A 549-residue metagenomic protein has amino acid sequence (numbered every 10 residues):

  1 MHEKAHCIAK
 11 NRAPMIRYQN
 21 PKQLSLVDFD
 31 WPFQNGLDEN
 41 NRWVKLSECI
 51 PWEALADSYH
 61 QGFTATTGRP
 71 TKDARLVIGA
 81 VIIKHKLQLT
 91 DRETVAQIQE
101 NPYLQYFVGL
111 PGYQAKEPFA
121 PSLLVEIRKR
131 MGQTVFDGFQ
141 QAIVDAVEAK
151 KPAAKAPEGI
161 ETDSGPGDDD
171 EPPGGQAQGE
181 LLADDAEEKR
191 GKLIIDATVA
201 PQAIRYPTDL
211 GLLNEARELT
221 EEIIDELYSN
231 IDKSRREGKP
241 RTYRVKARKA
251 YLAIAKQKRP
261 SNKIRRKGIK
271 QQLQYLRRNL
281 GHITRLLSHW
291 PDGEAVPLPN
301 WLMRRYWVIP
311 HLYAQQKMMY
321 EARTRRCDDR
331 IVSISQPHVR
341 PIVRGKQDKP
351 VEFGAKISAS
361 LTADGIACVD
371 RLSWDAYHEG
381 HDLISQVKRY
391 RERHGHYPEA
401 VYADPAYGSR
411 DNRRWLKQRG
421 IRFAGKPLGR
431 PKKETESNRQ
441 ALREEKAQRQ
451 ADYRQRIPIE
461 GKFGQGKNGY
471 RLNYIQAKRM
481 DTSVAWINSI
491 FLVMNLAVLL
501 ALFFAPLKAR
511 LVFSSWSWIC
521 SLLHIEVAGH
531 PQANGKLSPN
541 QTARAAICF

Functional and structural regions predicted by a protein language model:
M1-W52, P166-G174, A501-F549: Charged, often Cys/His-bearing segments associated with DNA-binding zinc-finger transcription factors
L37-I82, K86: Basic, short loop/linker segments at the boundary and entry of helix-turn-helix/winged-helix-like folds
N41, I78-A80, T94, I98 (+10 more regions): Short, conserved catalytic/metal-binding motifs centered on acidic residues
T67-K72, P102, Y402-R410, G429-P431: Acidic, metal-coordinating catalytic cores used for nucleic-acid/nucleotide bond scission and strand-transfer chemistry
P111, A115-Q336: Active-site- or DNA-interface-adjacent structural scaffold in DNA-acting proteins
W301-V308, M319-Y320, A447-F549: Basic, amphipathic alpha-helical segments enriched in Lys/Arg and hydrophobic/aromatic residues
K346-H394: Electropositive, glycine- and tryptophan-enriched low-complexity nucleic-acid-binding patches
P405-M480: Helix-centered, glycine/charged polyanion-binding patches within enzymatic domains that contact phosphate-containing
